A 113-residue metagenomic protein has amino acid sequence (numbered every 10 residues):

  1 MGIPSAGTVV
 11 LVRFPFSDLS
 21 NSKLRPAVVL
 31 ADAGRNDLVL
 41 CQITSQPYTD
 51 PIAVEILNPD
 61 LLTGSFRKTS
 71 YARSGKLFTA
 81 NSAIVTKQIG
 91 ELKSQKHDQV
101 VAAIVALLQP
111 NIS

Functional and structural regions predicted by a protein language model:
D18-S20, K68: Coiled-coil-like amphipathic alpha-helices with heptad-repeat character
S20-K23, V29-L62: Compact nucleic-acid interaction/catalytic patches
L62-S113: C-terminal terminal-subdomain/extension
